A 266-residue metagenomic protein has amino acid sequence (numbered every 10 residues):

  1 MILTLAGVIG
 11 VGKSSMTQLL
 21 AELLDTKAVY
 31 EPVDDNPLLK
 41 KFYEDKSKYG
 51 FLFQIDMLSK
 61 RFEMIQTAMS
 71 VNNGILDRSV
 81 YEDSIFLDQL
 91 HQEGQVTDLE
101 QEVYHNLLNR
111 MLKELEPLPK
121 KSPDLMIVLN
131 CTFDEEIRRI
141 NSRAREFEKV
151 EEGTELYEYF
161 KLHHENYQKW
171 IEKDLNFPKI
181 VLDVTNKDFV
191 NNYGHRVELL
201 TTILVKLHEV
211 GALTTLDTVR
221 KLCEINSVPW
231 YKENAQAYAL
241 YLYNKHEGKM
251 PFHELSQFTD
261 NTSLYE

Functional and structural regions predicted by a protein language model:
L5: Hydrophobic anchor at the beta1->P-loop junction of P-loop NTPases
V8: P-loop (Walker A) phosphate-binding loop of NTP-binding proteins
K13: Conserved lysine of the Walker
M16, L20: Hydrophobic positions on the alpha1 helix immediately C-terminal to the Walker A/P-loop
E22-E63, F86-L87: Conserved substrate/cofactor phosphate-moiety recognition/catalytic segment in nucleotide-dependent phosphotransferases
L58-G74, K113-E116: Short amphipathic alpha-helices and their capping/turn segments at secondary-structure boundaries
F86-N166: A glycine- and Lys/Arg-enriched "phosphate-lid" helix/loop adjacent to the NTP-binding pocket of small-molecule kinases
N141-Y265: NTP-dependent small-molecule kinase module
